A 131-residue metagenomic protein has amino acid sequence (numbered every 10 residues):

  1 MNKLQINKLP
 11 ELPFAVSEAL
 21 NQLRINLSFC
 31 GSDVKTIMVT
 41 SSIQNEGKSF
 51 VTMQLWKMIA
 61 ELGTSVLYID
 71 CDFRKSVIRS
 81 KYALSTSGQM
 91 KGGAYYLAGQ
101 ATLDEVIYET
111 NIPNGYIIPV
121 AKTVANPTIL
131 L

Functional and structural regions predicted by a protein language model:
N2-S17, N21, I25, C30-S32 (+2 more regions): P-loop/Walker-type NTP enzyme "switch/lid" segment
K35-M38, G63-V66: Residues that mark the start of a beta-strand
F50-V51, L55: Hydrophobic positions on the alpha1 helix immediately C-terminal to the Walker A/P-loop
A60: Gly/Ala-rich phosphate-binding loop of Rossmann-like dinucleotide-binding domains, activating on the conserved
